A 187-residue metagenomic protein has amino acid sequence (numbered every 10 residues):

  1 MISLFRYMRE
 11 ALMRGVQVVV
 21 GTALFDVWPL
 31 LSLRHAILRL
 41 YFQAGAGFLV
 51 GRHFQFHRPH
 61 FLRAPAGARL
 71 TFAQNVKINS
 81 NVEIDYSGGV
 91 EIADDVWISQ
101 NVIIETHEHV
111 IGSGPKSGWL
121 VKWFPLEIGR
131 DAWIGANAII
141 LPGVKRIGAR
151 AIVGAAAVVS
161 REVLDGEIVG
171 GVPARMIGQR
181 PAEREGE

Functional and structural regions predicted by a protein language model:
M1-G47, D95, E108-V110, D131 (+3 more regions): Terminal amphipathic alpha-helical/low-complexity segments used for targeting or macromolecular assembly
G51-R52, H57-R58, A68, A73-Q74 (+14 more regions): Left-handed beta-helix
P59, G114-S117: Short linear capping/connector segments at secondary-structure termini
L62: Metal-dependent phosphoesterase signature
V82, I111-S113: Conserved SAM-binding loop
P115-K116, V144, R180: Conserved catalytic-core motifs of eukaryotic protein kinase domains, centered on the activation segment
K116-L126: A short acidic, glycine-rich active-site loop that binds or catalyzes chemistry on phosphate/adenosine moieties
